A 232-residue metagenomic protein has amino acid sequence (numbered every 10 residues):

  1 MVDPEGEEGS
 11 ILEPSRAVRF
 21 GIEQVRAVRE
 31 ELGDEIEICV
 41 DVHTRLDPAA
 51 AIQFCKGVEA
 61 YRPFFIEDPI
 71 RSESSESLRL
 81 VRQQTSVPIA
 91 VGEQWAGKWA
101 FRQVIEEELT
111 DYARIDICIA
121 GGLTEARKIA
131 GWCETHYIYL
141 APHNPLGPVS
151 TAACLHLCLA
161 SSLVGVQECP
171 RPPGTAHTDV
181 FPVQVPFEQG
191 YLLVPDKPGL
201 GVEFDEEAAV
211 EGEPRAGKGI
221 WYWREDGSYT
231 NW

Functional and structural regions predicted by a protein language model:
M1-R79, Q84: Metal-dependent enolase-superfamily TIM-barrel catalytic cores that perform enediolate-based chemistry
R29-L32, R62, C158-S162, E213-A216: Structural signal for hydrophobic packing residues in well-ordered secondary-structure cores of soluble enzyme domains
K56, R62-F65, E73-E203: Shared catalytic-loop signature of beta/alpha-barrel
L200-W232: Extended hydrophobic packing segments that form well-structured cores
